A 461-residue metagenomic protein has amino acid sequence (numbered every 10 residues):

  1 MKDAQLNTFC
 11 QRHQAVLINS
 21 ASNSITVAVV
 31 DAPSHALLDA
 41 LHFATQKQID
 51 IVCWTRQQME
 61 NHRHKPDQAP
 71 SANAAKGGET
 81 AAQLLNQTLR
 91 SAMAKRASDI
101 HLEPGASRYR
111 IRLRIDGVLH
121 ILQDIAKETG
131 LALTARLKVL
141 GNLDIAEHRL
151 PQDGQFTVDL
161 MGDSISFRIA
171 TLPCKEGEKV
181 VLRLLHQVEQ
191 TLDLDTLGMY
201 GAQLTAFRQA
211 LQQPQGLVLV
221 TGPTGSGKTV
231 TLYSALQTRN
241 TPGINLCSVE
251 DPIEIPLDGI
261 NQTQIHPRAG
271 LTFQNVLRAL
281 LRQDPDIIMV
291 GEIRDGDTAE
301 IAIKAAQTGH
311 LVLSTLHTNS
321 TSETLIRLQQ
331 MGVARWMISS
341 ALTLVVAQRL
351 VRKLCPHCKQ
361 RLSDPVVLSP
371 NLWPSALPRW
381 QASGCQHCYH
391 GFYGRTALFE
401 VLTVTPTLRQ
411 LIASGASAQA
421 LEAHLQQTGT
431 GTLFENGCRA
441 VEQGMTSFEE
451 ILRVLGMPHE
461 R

Functional and structural regions predicted by a protein language model:
M1-F43, Q152-M161, I165-A170: Polyanionic, low-complexity intrinsically disordered segments
T8-Q11, A15-I18, A36, A40 (+6 more regions): Core recognition of P-loop NTPase motor domains used across DNA-transaction enzymes
C10, G78-S91, K95-R461: Short, flexible helix-loop junctions that flank or precede catalytic/ligand sites
Q11-V16, A21, T45-Q46, I51-Q68 (+3 more regions): Short alpha-helical interface patches
S20-A21, A44, G105, Q213: A short, compositionally biased micro-patch
N23-I25, A69-A75, L192-D193, N261-T263: Short, basic, glycine/proline-bearing loop/turn elements
T26-N61, G198-R208: Short glycine/Trp-rich loop-beta-loop segment that forms part of the substrate-binding cleft
F43, D50-R90, K95: Charged, low-hydrophobicity low-complexity segments
